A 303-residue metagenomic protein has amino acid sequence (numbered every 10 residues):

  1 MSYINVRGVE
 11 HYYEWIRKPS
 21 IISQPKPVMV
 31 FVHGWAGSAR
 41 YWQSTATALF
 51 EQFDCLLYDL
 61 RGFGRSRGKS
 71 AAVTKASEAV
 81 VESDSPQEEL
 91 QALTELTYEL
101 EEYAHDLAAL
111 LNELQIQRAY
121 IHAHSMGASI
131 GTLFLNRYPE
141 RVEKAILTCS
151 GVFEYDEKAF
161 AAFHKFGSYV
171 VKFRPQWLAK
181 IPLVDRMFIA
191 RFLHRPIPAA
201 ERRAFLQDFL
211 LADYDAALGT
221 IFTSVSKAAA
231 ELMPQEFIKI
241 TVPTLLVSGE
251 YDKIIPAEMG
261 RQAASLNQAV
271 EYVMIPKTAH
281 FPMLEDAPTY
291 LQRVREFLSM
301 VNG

Functional and structural regions predicted by a protein language model:
V9, I21, S44-T47, L57-M126 (+1 more regions): Active-site loop/oxyanion-hole signature of alpha/beta-hydrolase fold enzymes
K26, G34-G37, S125: Active-site glycine-rich loops that stabilize anionic/oxyanionic intermediates across multiple enzyme folds
G34-S44, C55: Serine-hydrolase catalytic-loop signature spanning alpha/beta hydrolases and amidase-signature enzymes
N136, E143-Q176: Flexible "cap/lid" loop of the alpha/beta hydrolase fold
E157-A161, L178-I238: Conserved alpha/beta-hydrolase catalytic His-Asp/Glu region
I240, L246-S248: Short beta-strand/loop motif that positions the catalytic acidic residue of the alpha/beta-hydrolase fold
Y251-I255: Acidic catalytic loop of the alpha/beta-hydrolase fold
T278-L291: Catalytic histidine-centered segment of alpha/beta-hydrolase-like enzymes
